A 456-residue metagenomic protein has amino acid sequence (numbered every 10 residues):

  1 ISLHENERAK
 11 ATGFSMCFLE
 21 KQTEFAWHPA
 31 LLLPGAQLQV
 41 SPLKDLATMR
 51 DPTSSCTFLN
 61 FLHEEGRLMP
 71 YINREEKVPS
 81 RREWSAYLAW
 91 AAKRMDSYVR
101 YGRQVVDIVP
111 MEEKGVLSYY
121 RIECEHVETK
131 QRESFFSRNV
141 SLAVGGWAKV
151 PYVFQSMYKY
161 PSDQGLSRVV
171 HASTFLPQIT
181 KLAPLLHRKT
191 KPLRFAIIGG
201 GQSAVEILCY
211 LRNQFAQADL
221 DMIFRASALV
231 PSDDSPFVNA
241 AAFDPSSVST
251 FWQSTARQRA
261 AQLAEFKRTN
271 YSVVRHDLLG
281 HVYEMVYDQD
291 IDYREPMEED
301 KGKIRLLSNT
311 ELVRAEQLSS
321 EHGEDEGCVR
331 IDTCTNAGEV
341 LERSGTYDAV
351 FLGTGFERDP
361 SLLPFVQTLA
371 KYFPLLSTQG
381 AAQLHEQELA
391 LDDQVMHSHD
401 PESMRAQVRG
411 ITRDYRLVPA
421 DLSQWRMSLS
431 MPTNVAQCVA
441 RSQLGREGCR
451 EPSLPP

Functional and structural regions predicted by a protein language model:
I1-P29, Y71-Q202, E206-P456: Flavin (primarily FAD) cofactor-binding/catalytic cores of flavoenzymes
E20-Q22, L32-S41: Core Rossmann-like FAD-binding/catalytic domain of the broad FAD-dependent monooxygenase superfamily
L33, F61, F237-V238: Short, flexible, mixed-charge acidic loops at enzyme active sites
Q37-P70: Flavin (FAD/FMN) cofactor-binding and adjacent substrate-gating region of FAD-dependent oxidoreductase domains
